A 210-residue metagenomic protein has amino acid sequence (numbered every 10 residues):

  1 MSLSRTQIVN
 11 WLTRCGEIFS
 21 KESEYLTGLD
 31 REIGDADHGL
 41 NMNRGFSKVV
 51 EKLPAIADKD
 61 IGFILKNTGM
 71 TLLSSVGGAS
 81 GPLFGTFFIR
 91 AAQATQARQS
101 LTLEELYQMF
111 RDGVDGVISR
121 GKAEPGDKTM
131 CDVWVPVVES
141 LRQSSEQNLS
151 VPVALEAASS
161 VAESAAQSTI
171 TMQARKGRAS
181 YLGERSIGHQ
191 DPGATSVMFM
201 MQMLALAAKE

Functional and structural regions predicted by a protein language model:
M1-E210: N-terminal loops that bind phosphate or other acidic moieties and the adjacent beta-alpha structural core
